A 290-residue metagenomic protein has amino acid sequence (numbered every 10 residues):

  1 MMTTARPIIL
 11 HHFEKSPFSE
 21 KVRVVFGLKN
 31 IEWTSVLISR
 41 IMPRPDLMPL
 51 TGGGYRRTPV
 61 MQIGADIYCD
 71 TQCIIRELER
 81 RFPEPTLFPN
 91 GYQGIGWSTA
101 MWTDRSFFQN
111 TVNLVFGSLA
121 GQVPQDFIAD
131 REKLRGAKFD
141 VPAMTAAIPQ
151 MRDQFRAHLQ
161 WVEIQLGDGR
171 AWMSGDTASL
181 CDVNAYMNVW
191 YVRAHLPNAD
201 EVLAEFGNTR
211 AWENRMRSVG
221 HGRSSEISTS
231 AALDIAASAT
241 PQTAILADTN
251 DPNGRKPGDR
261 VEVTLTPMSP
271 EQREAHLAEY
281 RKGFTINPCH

Functional and structural regions predicted by a protein language model:
M1-R131, P270-H290: GST-like domain detector, emphasizing the conserved glutathione-binding G-site in the N-terminal thioredoxin-like
V36, L87-S98, D140-A147, S224-S238: A short, terminal or domain-edge coil/loop segment
L87-F88, W172-S174, R255: Hydrophobic beta-strand core residues of beta-sandwich domains
T103-S218: GST-like fold's C-terminal all-alpha helical module
A178-L180, S228, R255-G258: Short gly/pro-enriched beta-turn/loop segments at secondary-structure junctions
E201-N253: Catalytic cores of secreted or luminal carbohydrate-active enzymes
I227, A231, A237, P267 (+1 more regions): Sequence termini and other peripheral, non-core segments
P252-E271, A275: Short coil-to-beta transition motif at edge beta-strands of beta-rich domains
